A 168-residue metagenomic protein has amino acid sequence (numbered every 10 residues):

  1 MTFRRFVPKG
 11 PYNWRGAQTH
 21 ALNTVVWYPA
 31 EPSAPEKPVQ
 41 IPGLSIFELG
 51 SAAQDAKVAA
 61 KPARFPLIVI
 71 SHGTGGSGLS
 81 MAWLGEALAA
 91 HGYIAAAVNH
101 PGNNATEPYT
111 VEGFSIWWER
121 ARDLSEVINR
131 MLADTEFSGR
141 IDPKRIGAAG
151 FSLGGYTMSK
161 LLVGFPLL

Functional and structural regions predicted by a protein language model:
M1-V69, A90: Domain-level recognition of soluble alpha/beta enzyme cores, biased toward histidine phosphatases/phosphomutases
R4, V69, A96, G147-A149: Hydrophobic/aromatic beta-strand patches that form the interior of the parallel beta-sheet core in alpha/beta enzyme
G10-Y12, T110-S115: Active-site rim elements
H20-N23, L67, H91-I94, R120 (+2 more regions): Residues that flank catalytic or metal-binding motifs in active/ligand-binding sites
A52-F65, I70, G75-G102: Short amphipathic alpha-helix adjacent to the substrate-entry channel of hydrolases
A87-A90, G113-K144, S159-P166: Alpha/beta-hydrolase active-site loop
N103-V111: Glycine-rich "HGGG/HGxG" loop immediately N-terminal to the catalytic nucleophile of the alpha/beta-hydrolase
G150-G154, M158: Gly/Ala-rich beta-loop-alpha elbow adjacent to hydrolase catalytic centers
